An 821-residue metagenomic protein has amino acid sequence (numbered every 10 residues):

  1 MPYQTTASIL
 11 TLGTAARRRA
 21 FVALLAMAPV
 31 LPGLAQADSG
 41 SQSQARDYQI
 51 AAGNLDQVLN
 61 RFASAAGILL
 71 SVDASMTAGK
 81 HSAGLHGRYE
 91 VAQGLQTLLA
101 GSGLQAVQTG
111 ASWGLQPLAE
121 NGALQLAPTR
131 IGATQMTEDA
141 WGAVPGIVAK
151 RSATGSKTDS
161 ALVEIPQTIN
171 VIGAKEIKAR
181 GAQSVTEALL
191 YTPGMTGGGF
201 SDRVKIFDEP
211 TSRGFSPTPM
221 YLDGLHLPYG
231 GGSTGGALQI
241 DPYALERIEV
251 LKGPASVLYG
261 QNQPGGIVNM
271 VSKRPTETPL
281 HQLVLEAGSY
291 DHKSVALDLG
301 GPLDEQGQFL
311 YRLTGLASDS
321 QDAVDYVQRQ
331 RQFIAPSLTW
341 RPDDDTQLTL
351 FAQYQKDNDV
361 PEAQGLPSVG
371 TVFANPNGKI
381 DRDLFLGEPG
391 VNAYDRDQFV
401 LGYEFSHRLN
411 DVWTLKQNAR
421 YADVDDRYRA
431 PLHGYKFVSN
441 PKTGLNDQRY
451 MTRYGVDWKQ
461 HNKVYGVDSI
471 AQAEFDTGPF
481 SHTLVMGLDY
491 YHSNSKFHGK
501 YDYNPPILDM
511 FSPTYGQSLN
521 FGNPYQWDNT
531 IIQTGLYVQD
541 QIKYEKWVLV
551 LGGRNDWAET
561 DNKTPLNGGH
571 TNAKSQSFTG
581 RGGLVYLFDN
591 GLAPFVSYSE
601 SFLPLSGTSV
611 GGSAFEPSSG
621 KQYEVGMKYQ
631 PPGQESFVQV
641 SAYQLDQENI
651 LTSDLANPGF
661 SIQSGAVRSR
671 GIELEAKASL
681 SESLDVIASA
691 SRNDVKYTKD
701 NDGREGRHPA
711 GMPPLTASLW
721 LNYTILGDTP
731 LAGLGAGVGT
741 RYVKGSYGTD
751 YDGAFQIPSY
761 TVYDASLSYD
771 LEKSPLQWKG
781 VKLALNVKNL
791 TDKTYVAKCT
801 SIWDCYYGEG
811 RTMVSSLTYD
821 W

Functional and structural regions predicted by a protein language model:
Q116-P117, I147-N170, A174, T186-H226 (+1 more regions): Extracytoplasmic beta-strand/coil segments of soluble accessory domains associated with Gram-negative outer-membrane
E209, L225-K252, M270-S272: Short acidic/polar hinge/loop motifs at secondary-structure boundaries that mediate gating or recognition
P228-Y229, A244-E246, V257-P336, P342-T346 (+2 more regions): Outer-membrane beta-barrel translocator/receptor signature
S318-D322, I334-R341, D345-R408, D425-N462 (+3 more regions): Acidic/polar loop-and-plug regions of large Gram-negative outer-membrane beta-barrel proteins
T339-D343, N462, S481-V485, D489-S493 (+1 more regions): Structural signature of Gram-negative outer-membrane beta-barrels, strongest in the C-terminal barrel of TonB-dependent
S406-R420, V424-A430, S618-S679, D685-S691 (+2 more regions): Membrane-embedded beta-barrel scaffold of Gram-negative outer-membrane proteins
L484, A710-W821: Conserved C-terminal beta-signal and adjacent last beta-strands/turns of outer-membrane beta-barrel proteins
K546, Q644, Q663-D750, D820: Gram-negative outer-membrane beta-barrel transporters
